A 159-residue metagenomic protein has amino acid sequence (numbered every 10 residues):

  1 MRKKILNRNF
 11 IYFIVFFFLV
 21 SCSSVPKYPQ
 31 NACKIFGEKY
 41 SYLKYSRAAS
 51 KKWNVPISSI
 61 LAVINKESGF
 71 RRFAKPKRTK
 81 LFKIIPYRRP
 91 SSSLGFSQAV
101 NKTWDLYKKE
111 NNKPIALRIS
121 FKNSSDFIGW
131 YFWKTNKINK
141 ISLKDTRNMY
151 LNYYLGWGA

Functional and structural regions predicted by a protein language model:
M1-C22: Sec-dependent bacterial lipoprotein signal peptides
S23-L81, W133-K140: Export/targeting segments at the very N-terminus of extracytoplasmic proteins
N31-F36, S46-A49, P86-L94, E110-F121 (+1 more regions): Second-shell loop/turn segments in exported
N54-P56, R89-S91, L143-D145: Extracellular/periplasmic catalytic domains that process cell-envelope and extracellular macromolecules
R72-K113: Mid-chain, structured segments of secreted extracytoplasmic proteins
F96-A159: Alpha-helical segment that forms one wall of the substrate-binding/catalytic cleft in peptidoglycan-active domains
